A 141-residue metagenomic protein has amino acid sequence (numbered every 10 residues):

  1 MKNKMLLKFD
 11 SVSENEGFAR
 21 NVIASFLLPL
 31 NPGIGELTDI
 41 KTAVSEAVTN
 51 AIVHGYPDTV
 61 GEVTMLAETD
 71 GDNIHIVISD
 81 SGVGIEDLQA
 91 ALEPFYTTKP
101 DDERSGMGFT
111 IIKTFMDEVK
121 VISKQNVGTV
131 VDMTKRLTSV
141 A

Functional and structural regions predicted by a protein language model:
M1-L6, A51-A141: Conserved beta-strand-loop-beta-strand hairpin that lines the nucleotide-binding pocket of ATP/GTP-utilizing enzymes
L6-G17: STAS-typified acidic loop motif
S11, G35, M107: Short, surface-exposed alpha-helical recognition segments that flank or form part of ligand/macromolecule-binding
F18-N21, A67: Short, charged, low-hydrophobicity "junction" segments
R20-S45, R104: Conserved short strand/loop->alpha-helix "switch" segment adjacent to the catalytic nucleotide/phosphoryl-transfer site
E46-N50: Conserved polar catalytic motif of the HATPase_c/GHKL fold
